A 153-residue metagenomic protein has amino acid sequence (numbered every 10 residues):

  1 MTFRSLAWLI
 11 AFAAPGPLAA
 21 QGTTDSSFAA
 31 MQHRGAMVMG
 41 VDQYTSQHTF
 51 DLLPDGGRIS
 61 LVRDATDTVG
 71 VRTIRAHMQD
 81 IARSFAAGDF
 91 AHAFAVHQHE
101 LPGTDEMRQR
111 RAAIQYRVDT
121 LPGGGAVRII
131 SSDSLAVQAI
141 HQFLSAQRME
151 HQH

Functional and structural regions predicted by a protein language model:
M1-T2: N-terminal secretory signal peptides that target proteins for export/translocation
S5-G16: Bacterial N-terminal signal peptides
L18-H153: Intrinsically disordered, low-complexity terminal tails/loops enriched in metal-binding residues
